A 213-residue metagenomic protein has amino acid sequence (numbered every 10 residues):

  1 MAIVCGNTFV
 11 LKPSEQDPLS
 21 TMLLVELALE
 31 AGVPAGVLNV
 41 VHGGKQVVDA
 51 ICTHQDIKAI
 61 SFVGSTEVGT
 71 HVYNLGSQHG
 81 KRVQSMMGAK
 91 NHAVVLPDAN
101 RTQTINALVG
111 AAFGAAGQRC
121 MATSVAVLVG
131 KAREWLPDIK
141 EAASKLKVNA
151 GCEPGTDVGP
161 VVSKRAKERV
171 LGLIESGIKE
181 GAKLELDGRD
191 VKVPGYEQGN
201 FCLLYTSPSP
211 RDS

Functional and structural regions predicted by a protein language model:
M1-N106: Rossmann-like NAD(P) dinucleotide-binding subdomain of oxidoreductase/dehydrogenase enzymes
C5-N7, G181-A182, S209: Active-site-proximal glycine-rich helix-loop-beta segment
E15, G44-K45, G188-D190, S207: Short, well-ordered turn and helix-capping elements at secondary-structure junctions
G32, A59, E67-L204: ALDH superfamily catalytic-core signature
Y205-D212: Conserved small/polar residues in nucleotide/adenosyl-binding loops
